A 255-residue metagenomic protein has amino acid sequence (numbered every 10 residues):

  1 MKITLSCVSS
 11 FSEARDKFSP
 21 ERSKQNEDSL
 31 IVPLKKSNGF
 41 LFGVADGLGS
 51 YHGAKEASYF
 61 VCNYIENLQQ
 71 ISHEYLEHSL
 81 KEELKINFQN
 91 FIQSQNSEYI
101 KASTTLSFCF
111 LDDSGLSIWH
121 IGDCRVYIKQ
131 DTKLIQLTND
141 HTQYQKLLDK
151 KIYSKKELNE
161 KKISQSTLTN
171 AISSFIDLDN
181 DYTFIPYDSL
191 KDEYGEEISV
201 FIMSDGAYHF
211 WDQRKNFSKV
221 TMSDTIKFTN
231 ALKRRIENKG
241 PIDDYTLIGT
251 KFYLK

Functional and structural regions predicted by a protein language model:
M1-K255: PP2C/PPM-type serine/threonine phosphatase catalytic domain
